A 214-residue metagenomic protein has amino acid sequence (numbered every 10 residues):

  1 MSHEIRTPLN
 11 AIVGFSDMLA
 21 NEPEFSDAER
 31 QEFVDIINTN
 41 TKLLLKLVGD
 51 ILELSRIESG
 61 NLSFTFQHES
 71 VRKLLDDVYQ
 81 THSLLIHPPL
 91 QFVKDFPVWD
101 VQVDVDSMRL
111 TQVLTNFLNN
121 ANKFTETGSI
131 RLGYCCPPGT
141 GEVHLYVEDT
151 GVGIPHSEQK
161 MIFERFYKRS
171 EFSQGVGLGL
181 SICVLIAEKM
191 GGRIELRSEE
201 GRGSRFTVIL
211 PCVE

Functional and structural regions predicted by a protein language model:
I12-G14, I154-F166: Short conserved segment of the HATPase_c
A20-D27: Short acidic helix/loop segment immediately C-terminal to the autophosphorylated histidine in two-component histidine
T39-L44: Short alpha-helical segment of the dimerization/phosphotransfer core of two-component systems
S55-F66: Helix-loop junction within the histidine kinase core
T65-S70, H87-V101: Conserved catalytic submotifs in the C-terminal HATPase_c
G179, C183: Short alpha-helical Gxxx[C/S/T] motif in the catalytic ATP-binding
